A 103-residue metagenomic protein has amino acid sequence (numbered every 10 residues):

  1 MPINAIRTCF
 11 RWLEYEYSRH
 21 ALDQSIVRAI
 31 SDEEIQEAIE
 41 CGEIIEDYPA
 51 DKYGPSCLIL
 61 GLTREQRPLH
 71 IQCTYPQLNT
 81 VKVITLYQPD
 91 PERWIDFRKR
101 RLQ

Functional and structural regions predicted by a protein language model:
M1-Q103: Ribonuclease/tRNase effector modules and their secretory precursors
